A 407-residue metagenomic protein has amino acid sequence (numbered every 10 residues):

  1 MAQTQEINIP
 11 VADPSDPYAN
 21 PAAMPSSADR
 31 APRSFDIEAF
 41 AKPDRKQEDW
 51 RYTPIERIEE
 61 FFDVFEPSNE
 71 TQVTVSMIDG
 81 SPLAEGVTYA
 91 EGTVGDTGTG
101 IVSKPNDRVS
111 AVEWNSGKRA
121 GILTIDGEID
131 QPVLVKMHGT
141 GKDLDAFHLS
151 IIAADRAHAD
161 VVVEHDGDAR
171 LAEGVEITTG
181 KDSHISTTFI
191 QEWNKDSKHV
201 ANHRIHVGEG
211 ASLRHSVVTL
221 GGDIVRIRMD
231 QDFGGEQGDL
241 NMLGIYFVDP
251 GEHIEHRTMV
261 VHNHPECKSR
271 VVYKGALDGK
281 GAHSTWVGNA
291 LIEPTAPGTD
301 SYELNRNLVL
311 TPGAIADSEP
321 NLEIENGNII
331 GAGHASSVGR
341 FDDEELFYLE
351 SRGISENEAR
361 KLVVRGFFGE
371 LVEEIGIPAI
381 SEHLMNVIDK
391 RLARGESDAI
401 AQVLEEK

Functional and structural regions predicted by a protein language model:
A2-W114, R119, T124, E128-Q131 (+1 more regions): N-terminal amphipathic, basic helical "cap/leader" segment at the start of enzyme domains
E6, I101-I354, F368, V372-K407: Conserved beta-strand/loop scaffold segments within soluble protein domains that form the structured core and edges
E38-Q47, F367-I377: Short arginine-rich
